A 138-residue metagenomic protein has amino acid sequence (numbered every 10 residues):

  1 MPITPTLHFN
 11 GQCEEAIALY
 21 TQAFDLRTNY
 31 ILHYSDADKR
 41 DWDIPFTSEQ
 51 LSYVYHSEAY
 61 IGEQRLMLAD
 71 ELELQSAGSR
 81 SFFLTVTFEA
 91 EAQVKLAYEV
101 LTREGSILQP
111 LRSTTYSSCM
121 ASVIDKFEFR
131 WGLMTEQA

Functional and structural regions predicted by a protein language model:
M1-I3, E63-Q64: Short, well-ordered coil/turn segments that N-cap beta-strands
P2-T4, S79-F83: Short, solvent-exposed beta-strand edge segments and adjacent coil->beta transition regions
T4, Y55, S118-M120: Short loop/turn microsegments at loop-to-beta-strand junctions
L7-E63: Core segments of cupin and vicinal oxygen chelate
L7-H8, L84-T87: Short, well-ordered beta-strand elements within core beta-sheets of diverse protein domains
L19, F24, N29, L68-A77 (+1 more regions): Vicinal oxygen chelate
Y55, R80-F82, F127: Residues that flank catalytic or metal-binding motifs in active/ligand-binding sites
